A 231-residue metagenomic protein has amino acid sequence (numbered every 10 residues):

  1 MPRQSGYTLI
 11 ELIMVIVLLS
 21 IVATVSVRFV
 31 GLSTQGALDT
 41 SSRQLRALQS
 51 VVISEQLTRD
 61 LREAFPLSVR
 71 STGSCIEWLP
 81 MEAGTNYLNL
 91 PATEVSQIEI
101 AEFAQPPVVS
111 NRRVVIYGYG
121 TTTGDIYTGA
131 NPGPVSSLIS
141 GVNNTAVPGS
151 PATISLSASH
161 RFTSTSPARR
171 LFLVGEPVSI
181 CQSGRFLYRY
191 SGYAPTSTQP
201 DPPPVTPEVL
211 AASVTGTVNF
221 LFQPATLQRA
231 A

Functional and structural regions predicted by a protein language model:
M1-P2, L173: Polar low-complexity intrinsically disordered regions
R3-R62: Aliphatic-rich helix starts adjacent to a transmembrane/signal segment
L61-S71: Short, well-structured beta-strand/strand-turn elements
S71-G73, E82-A231: Cell-surface, membrane-associated systems
E77-L79: Soluble periplasmic/extracytoplasmic beta-strand elements of cell-envelope proteins
